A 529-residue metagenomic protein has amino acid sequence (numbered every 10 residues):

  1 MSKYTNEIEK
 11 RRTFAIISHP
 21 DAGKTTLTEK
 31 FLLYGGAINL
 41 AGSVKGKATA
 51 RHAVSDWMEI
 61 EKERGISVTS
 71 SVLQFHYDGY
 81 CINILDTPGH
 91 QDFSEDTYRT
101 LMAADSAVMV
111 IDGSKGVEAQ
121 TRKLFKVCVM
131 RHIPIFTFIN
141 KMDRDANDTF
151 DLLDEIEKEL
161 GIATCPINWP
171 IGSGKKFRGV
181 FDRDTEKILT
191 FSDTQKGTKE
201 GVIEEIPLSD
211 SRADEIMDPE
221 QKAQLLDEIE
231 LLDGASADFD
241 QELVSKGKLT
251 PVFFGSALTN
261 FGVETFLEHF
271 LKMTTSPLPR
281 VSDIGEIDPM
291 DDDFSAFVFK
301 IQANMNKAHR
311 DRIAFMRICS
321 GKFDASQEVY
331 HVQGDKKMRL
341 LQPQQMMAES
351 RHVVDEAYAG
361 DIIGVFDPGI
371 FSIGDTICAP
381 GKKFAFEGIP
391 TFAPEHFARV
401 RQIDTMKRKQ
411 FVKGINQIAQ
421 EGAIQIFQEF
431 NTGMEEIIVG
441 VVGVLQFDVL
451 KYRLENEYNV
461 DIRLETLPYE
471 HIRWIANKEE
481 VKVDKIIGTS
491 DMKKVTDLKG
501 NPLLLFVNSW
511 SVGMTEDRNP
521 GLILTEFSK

Functional and structural regions predicted by a protein language model:
M1-K529: Structural and coupling elements of P-loop NTPases
